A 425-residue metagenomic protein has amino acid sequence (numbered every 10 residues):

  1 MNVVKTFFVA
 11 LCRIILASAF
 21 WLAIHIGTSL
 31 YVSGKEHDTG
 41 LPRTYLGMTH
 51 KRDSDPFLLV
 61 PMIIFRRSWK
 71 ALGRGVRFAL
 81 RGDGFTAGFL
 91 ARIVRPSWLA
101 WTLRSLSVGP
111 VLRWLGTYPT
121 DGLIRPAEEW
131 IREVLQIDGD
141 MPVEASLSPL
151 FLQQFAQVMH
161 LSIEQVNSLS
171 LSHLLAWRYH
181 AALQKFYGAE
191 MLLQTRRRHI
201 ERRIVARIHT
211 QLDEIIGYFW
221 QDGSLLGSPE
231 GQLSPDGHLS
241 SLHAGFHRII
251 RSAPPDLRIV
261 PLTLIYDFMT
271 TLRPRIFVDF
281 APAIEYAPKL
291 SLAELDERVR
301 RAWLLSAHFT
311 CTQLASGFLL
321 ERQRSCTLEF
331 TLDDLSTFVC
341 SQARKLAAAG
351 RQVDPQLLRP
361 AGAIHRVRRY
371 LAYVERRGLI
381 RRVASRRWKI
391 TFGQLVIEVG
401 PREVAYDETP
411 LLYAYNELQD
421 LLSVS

Functional and structural regions predicted by a protein language model:
N2-T28, G109, R113, T117 (+2 more regions): Short hydrophobic helices that act as membrane-entry/anchoring signals
V3-V4, G122-S425: Non-catalytic C-terminal accessory region of glycerolipid acyltransferases and related lyso-lipid remodeling enzymes
A10-T44, I208-E230, S234-P235: Glycine/serine-rich loop-strand microenvironments at binding/catalytic pocket rims
A19, A23, L59-V60, V111 (+3 more regions): Alpha-helical scaffold elements adjacent to nucleotide-binding pockets in ATP/GTP-utilizing enzyme cores
A19-P96, L135-I163: Conserved H-X4-D acyltransferase segment
V32-S33, Y118-G122: Short acidic-hydrophobic, aromatic-tinged amphipathic segments that line or gate anion-handling sites
L72-V76, W114-G116, G223, P255-R258: Short glycine-/polar-rich loops that comprise or flank the Walker A/P-loop and associated switch/sensor motifs
A100-L103, L115: Ligand-binding beta-strand-loop-alpha-helix segment within the catalytic cores of soluble metabolic enzymes
